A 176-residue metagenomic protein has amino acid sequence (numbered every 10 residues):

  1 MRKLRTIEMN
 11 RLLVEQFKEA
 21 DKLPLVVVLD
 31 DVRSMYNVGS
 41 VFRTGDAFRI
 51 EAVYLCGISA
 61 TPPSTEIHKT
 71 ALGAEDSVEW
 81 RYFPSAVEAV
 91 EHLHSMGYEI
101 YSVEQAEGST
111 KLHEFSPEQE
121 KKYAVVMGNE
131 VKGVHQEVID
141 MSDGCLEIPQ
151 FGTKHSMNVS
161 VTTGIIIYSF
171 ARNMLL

Functional and structural regions predicted by a protein language model:
M1-L176: Post-transcriptional modification and biogenesis factors for structured RNAs of the translation apparatus
